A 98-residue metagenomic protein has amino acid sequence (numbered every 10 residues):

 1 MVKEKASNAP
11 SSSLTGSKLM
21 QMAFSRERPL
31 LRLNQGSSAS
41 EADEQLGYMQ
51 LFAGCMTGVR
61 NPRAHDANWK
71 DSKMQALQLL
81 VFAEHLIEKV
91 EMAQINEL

Functional and structural regions predicted by a protein language model:
M1-C55, N68-M74, E88, M92-L98: Amphipathic alpha-helical interface elements
M56-N61: Active-site-adjacent bridging/hinge elements
A64-H65: Histidine-centered active-site/metal-ligand motif
L77-I87: Short secondary-structure subsegments characteristic of cysteine-rich extracellular domains
